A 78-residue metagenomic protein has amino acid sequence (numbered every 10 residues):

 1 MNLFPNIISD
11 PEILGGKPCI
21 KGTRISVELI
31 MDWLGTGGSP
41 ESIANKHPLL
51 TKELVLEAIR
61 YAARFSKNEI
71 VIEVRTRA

Functional and structural regions predicted by a protein language model:
M1, I13, L49: Aromatic-glycine hotspot motif
F4-R24: Short, Lys/Arg-enriched anionic-surface-contact patches
S26-A78: Long, charge-rich, low-complexity alpha-helical segments
